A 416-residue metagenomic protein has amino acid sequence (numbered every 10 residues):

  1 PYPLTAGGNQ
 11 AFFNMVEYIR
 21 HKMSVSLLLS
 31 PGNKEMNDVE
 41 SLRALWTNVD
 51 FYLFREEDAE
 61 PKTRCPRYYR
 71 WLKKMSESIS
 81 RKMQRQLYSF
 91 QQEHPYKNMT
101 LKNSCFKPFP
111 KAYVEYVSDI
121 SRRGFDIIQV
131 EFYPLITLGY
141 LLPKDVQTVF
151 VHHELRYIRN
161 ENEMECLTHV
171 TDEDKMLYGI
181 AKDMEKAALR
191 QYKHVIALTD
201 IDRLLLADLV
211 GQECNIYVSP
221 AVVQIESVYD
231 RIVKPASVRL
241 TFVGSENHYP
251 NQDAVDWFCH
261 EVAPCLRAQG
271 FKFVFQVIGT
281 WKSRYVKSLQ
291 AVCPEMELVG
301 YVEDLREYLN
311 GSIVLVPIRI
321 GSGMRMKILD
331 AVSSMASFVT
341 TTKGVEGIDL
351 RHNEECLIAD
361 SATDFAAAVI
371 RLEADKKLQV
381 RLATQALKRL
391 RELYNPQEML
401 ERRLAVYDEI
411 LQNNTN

Functional and structural regions predicted by a protein language model:
R70-I127, Y133-I136, H169-Q191: Conserved nucleotide-sugar donor-binding subdomain of glycosyltransferases
L142-L167: Active-site proximal beta-strand in glycosyltransferases
V149, Y157, K175-Y178, K186 (+1 more regions): Donor nucleotide-sugar binding/catalytic pocket of nucleotide-sugar-dependent glycosyltransferases
K193, L309-G323, S334-S337: Acidic donor-binding loop of glycosyltransferase active sites
V218-P294, L298-L309: Conserved catalytic-core segment of nucleotide-activated headgroup transferases in glycan assembly
K327-A331, S337-T341: Short hydrophobic beta-strand element within catalytic cores of glycosyltransferases and related nucleotide-activated
C356-A362, R371-K376: Conserved acidic donor-binding segment of nucleotide-sugar-dependent glycosyltransferases
K377-D408: A charged, aromatic-enriched C-terminal amphipathic alpha-helix characteristic of glycosyltransferases across folds
